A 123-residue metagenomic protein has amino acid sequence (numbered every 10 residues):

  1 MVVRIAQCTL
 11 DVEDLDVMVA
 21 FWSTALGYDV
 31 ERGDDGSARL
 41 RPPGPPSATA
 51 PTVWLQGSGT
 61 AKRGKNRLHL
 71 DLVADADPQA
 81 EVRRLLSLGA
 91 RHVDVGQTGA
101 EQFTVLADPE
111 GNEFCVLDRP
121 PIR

Functional and structural regions predicted by a protein language model:
V2, T9-T52, S87, A100: Core segments of cupin and vicinal oxygen chelate
V3-Q7, K65-H69: Short, solvent-exposed beta-strand edge segments and adjacent coil->beta transition regions
R4, S47-A50, A80, R84-L86 (+2 more regions): Macromolecular interaction modules
L15, L70-E110: Vicinal oxygen chelate
L40-A48, V53-K65, L72-A76, S87-L88 (+1 more regions): Domain-length accessory/inserted modules outside core catalytic folds
A100, P120-R123: A short acidic/small-residue loop/turn micro-motif
